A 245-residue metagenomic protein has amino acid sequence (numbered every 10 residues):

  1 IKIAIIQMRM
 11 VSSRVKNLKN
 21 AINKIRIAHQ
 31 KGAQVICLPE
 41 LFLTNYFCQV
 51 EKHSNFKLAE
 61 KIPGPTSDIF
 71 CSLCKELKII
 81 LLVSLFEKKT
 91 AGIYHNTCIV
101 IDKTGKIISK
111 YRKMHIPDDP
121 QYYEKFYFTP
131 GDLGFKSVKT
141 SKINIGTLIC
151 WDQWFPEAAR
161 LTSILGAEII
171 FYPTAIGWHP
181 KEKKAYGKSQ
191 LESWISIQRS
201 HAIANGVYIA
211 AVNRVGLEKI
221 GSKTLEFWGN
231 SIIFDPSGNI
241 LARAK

Functional and structural regions predicted by a protein language model:
I1-I3, S137-G146, E168-I169: Beta-strand-turn-beta hairpins that frame and shape the catalytic cleft of phosphate-ester-processing enzymes
I1-Q34, F171: N-terminal active-site segment of His-dependent metallophosphoesterases
I3, V100-I108, I232-L241: Short, glycine-anchored, charge-dense loop/turn motifs used at functional sites
Q7, L85, V100-D102, R112-H115 (+2 more regions): Short, structured patches in soluble enzyme cores that scaffold and shape functional sites
R14, I25-K103, I108-K110, I176-S200 (+1 more regions): Cys-nucleophile CN-hydrolase/nitrilase-fold catalytic domain and related Cys-dependent amidase chemistry that acts on
T44, I99, K110-P117, I232 (+1 more regions): Short beta->alpha transition motifs characteristic of CBS
A59-L82, C150-K245: CN hydrolase (nitrilase-like) catalytic-core segments centered on the catalytic cysteine and neighboring Lys/Glu
K113-Y127: A short, polar/charged loop-to-alpha-helix boundary motif
